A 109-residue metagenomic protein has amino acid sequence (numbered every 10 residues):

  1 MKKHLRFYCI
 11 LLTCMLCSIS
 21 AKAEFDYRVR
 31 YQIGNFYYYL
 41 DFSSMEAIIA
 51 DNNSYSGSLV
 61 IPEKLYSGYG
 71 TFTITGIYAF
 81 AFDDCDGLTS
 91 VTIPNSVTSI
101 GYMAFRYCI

Functional and structural regions predicted by a protein language model:
M1-C9: Bacterial N-terminal signal peptides that target proteins for export
Y8-S18: Bacterial N-terminal signal peptides
S18-S20, S44, Y78, G101: Short, intrinsically disordered, low-complexity terminal segments
A21-F25, Y31: Boundary at the C-terminal end of the N-terminal hydrophobic targeting segment
V29-Y31, L40-D51: Generic recognition of long tandem-repeat/solenoid scaffolds
N35, F42, S54-G76, C85-S99 (+1 more regions): Structural signature of tandem-repeat unit edges
D51-N52, F80: Acidic, Ser/Thr
